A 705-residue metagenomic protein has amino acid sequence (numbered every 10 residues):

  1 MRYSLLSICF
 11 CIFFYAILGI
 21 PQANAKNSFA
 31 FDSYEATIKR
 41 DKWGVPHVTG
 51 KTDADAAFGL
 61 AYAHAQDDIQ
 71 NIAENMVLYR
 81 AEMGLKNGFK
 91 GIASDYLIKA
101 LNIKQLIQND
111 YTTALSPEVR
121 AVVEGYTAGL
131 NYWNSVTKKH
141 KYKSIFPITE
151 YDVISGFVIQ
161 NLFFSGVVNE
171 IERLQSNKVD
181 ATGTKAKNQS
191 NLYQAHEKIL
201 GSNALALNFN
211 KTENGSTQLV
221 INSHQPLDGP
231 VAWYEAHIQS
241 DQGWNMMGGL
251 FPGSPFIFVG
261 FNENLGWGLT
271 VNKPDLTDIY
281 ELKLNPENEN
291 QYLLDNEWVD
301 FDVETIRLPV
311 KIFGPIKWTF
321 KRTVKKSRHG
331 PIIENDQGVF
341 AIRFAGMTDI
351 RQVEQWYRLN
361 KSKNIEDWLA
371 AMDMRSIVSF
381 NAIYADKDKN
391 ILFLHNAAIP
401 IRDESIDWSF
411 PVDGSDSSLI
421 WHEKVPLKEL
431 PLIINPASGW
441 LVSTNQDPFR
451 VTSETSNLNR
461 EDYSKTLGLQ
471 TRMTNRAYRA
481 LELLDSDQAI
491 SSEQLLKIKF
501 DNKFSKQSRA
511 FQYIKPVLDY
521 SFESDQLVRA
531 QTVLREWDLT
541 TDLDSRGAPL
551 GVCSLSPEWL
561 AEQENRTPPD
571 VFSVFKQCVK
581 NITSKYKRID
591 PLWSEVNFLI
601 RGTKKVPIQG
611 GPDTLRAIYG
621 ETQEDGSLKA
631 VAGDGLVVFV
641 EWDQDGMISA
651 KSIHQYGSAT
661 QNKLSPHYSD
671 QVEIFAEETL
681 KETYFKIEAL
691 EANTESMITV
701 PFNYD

Functional and structural regions predicted by a protein language model:
M1-L5: Positively charged n-region of N-terminal signal peptides that target proteins for export
S7-I17: Bacterial N-terminal signal peptides
L18-K26: Signal peptide processing junction and immediate N-terminal pro/mature segment of secreted/exported proteins
K26-P516, Y520-Q526, T532, E536-D705: C-terminal/peripheral segments of proteins
